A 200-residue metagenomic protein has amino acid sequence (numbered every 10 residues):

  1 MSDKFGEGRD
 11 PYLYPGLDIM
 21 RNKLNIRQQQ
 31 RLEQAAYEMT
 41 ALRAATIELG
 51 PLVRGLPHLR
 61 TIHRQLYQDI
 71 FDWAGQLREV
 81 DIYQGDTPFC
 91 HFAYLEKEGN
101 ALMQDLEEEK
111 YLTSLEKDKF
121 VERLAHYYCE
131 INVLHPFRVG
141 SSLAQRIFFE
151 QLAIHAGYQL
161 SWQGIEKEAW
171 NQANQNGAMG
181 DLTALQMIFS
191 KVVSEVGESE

Functional and structural regions predicted by a protein language model:
M1-E200: FIC/Doc superfamily catalytic core
